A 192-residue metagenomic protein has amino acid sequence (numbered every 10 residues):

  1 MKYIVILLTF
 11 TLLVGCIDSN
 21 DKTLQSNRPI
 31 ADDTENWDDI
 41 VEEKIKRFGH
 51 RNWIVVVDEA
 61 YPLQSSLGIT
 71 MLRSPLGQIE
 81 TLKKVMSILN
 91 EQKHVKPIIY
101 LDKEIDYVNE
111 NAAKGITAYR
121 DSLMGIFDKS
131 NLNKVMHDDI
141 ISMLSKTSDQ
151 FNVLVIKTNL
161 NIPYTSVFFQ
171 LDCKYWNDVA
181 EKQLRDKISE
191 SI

Functional and structural regions predicted by a protein language model:
M1-L7: Sec-dependent signal peptide recognition, specifically the positively charged N-region followed immediately by
V14-G15: C-terminal motif of bacterial Sec signal peptides marking the signal peptidase cleavage site
N20-I79: Long, hydrophobic N-terminal alpha-helical segment
G49-N52, S66, K93-K96, Q150-N152 (+1 more regions): Short coil/turn connectors at secondary-structure junctions
P62-Q64, M71-P97, T117-H137: Feature captures the catalytic cores and cofactor-binding loops of soluble hydro-lyases/lyases that act on carboxylate
I98-K103: Short internal beta-strands
D106-Y107, N111: N-terminal leader/propeptide and maturation segments of large enzyme subunits in energy/redox metabolism and hydrolases
A112-I192: Glycine-rich, aromatic-bearing surface loops/beta-hairpins
